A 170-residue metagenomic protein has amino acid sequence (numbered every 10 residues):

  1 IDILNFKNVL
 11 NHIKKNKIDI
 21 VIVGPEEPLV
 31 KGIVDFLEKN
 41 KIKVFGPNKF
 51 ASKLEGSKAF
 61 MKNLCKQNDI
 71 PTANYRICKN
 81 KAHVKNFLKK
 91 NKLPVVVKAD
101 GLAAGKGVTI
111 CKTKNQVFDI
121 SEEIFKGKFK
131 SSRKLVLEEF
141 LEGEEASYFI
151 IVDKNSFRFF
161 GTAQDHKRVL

Functional and structural regions predicted by a protein language model:
I1-F50: ATP-binding N-terminal substructure of ATP-dependent carboxylate-amine bond-forming enzymes
I1-N5, R76-N80, C111: Short acidic-hydrophobic, aromatic-tinged amphipathic segments that line or gate anion-handling sites
H12-I18, K90-N91, K130-S131: Glycine-rich phosphate-binding loop signature in dinucleotide/nucleotide-binding domains
L29-K31, V84, E145-A146: Short, well-ordered alpha-helical microsegments
F45-G107: A conserved helix-loop-beta module that forms one wall/lid of the active-site cleft in ATP-utilizing catalytic domains
P71-N74, K92-V96, C111-S147, T162: Conserved ATP-binding module of the ATP-grasp superfamily
I150-V152, S156-L170: ATP-dependent carboxylate/phosphate-activation module, predominantly the ATP-grasp catalytic core and closely related
